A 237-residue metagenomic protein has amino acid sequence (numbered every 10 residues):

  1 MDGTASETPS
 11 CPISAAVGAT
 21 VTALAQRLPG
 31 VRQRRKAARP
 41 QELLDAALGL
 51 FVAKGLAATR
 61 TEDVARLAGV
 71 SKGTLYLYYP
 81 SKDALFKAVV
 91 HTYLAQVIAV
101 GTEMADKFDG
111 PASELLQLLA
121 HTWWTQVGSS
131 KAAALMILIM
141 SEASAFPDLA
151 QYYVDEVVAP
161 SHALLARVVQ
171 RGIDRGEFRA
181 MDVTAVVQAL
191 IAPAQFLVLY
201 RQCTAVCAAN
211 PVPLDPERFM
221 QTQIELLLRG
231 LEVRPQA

Functional and structural regions predicted by a protein language model:
M1-G30, L118, T122, A159 (+4 more regions): C-terminal peripheral helix-coil segments that are non-catalytic and often amphipathic
M1-K54, A58-V70, L77-A84, D109: Basic, helix-initiating cap at the start of DNA-binding domains
A38, E42-G49, A53, L67 (+5 more regions): Alpha-helical structural segments
L56-A57, L149, F178: Conserved hydrophobic residue
A105-D106, H121-G128, M136-S144, L226-E232: Helix-loop "lid/cap" segments that line or gate small-molecule binding pockets
V127-D155, L199-V206: Amphipathic alpha-helical segments used for helix-helix packing
R179, V183-V187: Membrane-interface starts of transmembrane alpha-helices
